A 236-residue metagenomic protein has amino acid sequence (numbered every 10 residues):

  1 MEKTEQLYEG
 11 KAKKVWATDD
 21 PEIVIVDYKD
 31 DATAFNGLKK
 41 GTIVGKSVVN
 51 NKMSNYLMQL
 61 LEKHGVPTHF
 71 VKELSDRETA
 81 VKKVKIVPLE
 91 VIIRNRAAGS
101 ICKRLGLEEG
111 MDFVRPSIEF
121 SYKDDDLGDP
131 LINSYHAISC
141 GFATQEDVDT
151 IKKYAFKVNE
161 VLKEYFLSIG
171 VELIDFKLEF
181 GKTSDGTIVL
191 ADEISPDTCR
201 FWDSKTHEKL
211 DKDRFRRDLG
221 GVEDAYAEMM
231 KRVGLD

Functional and structural regions predicted by a protein language model:
E2-Y122, V233: Active-site loop/lid in soluble adenylation, ligation, and acyl-transfer enzymes
L38-V48, L131-Y154: Short histidine-centered catalytic/ligand-binding loop motif
V49, M111, S117, S121-D129 (+3 more regions): An exposed, glycine/acidic-rich loop-and-rim segment of catalytic or binding clefts
K72-R77, F166-K182: A short glycine-rich, hydrophobically flanked beta-strand micro-motif that places a catalytic Asp/Glu for divalent metal
I93, L173-D192: Conserved metal-phosphate-binding beta-hairpin within the catalytic cores of diverse ATP-dependent phosphoryl-transfer
M111-G128, N159-E172, S195-R200: Phosphate-binding core of ATP-grasp and ATP-grasp-like enzymes
F142-I174: A long amphipathic alpha-helix within ATP-dependent nucleotide-binding catalytic cores
I194-D236: C-terminal helix-cap and adjacent tail motif
